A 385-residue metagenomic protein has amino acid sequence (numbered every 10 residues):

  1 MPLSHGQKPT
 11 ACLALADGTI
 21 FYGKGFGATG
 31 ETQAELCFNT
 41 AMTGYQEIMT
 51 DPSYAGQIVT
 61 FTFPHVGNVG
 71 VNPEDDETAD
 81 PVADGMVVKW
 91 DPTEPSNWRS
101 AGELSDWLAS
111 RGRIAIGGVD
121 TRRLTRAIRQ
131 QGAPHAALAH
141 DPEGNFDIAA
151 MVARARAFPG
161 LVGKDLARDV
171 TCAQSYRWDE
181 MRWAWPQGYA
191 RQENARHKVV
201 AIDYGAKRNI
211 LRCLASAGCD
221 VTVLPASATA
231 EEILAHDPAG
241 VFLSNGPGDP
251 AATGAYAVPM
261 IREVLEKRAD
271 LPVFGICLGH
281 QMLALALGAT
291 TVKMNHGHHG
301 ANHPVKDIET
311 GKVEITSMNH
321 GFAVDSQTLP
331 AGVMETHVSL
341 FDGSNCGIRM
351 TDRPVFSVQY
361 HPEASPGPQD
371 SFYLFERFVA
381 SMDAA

Functional and structural regions predicted by a protein language model:
M1-H236, S365-G367, R377-A385: RNA-binding accessory domains that recognize and position tRNA/RNA substrates
G25-F26, P64, N319, M350 (+1 more regions): Residue-level structural signal for beta-strand termini and adjacent loop
I114, K198, D270-F274, T290 (+1 more regions): Proline-centered loop/turn at the N-terminus of a beta-strand
R191-A195, K267, R349: Short, flexible hinge/linker loops that cap or flank conserved catalytic cores
K198-I202, T316-S317, F356-Y360: Active-site-proximal beta-strand elements of phosphoester/diester hydrolases
A239-S326, G367-A385: Cysteine-nucleophile active-site neighborhood
G311-R353: Catalytic beta-strand/loop cores that center a nucleophilic Ser/Cys/Thr and support acyl-enzyme chemistry
